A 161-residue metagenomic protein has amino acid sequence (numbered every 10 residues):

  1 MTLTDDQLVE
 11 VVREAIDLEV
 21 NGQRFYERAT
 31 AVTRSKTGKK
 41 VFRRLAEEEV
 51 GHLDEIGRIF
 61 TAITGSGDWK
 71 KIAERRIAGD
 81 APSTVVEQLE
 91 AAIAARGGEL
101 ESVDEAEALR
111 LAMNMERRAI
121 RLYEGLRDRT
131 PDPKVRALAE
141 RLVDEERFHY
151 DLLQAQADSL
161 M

Functional and structural regions predicted by a protein language model:
M1-M161: Non-heme di-metal
